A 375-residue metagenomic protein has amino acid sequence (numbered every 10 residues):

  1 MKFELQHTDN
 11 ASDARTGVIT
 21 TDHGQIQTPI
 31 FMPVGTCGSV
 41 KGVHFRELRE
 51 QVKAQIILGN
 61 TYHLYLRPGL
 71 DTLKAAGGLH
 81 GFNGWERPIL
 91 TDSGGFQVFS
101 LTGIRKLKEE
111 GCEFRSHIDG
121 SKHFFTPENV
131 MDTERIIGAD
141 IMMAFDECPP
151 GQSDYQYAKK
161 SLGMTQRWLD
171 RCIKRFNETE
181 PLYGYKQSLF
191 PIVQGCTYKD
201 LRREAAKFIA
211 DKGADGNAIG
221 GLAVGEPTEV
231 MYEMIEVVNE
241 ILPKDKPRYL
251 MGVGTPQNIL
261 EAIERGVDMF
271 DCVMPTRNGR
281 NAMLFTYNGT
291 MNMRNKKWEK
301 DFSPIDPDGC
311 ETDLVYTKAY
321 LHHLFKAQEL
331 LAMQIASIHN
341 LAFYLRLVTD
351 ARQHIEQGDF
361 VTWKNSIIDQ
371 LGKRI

Functional and structural regions predicted by a protein language model:
M1-L182, K296: Non-catalytic, usually N-terminal nucleic-acid engagement modules in DNA/RNA processing proteins
M1-T20, I26-P33, K41-G42, D146-Q152 (+1 more regions): C-terminal extensions of enzymes
G24, I57, D92, E134 (+5 more regions): Conserved, mostly hydrophobic/aromatic
P33, C37, H63-L64, F96-Q97 (+6 more regions): Short, solvent-exposed loop/turn segments at secondary-structure junctions
N129, T133-I136, K160, M164-R171 (+5 more regions): A non-catalytic, amphipathic alpha-helix used as a structural packing/dimerization or gating element in enzyme scaffolds
A139, D170, K174-N177, E240-P243 (+4 more regions): Generic secondary-structure signature for well-ordered alpha-helical cores
Q152-Y155, K159, G216-L222, L330-M333: Glycine- and acidic
G163-Q166, R175, T179, G184 (+1 more regions): Glycine-rich phosphate/ribose-binding loops and adjacent secondary-structure elements that form binding surfaces
